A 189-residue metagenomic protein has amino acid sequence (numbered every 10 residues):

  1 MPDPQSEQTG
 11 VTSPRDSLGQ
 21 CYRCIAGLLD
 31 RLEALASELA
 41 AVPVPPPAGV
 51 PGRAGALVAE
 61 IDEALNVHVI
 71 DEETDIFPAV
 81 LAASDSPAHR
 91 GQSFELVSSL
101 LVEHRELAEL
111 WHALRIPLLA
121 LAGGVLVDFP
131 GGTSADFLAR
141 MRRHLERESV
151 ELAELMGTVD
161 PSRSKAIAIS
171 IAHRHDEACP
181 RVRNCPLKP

Functional and structural regions predicted by a protein language model:
M1-P189: Small-residue-biased structural context
